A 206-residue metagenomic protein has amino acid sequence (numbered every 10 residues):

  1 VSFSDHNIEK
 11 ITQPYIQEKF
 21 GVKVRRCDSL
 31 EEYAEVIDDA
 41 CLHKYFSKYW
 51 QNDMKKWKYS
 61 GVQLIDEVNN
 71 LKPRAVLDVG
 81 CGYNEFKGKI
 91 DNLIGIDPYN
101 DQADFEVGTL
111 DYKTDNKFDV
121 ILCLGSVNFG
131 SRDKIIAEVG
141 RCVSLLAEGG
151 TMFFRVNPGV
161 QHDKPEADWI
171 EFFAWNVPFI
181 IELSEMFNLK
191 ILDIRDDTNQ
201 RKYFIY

Functional and structural regions predicted by a protein language model:
S2-Y112, T151-Y206: Class I (Rossmann-like) S-adenosyl-L-methionine-dependent methyltransferase catalytic domain, capturing the SAM-binding
D111-I121: A short acidic, Gly/Pro-enriched loop at the edge of an enzyme's catalytic core that lines a small-molecule cofactor
V120-D133: A short SAM/SAH-binding and catalytic strip from SAM-dependent methyltransferases
C123, A137-E138, F154: Conserved binding-pocket/active-site segment within a compact domain
R132-I136, A174: Non-membrane alpha-helical structural segments and their capping/turn regions in soluble enzymes
I136-E148: A short glycine-rich, Lys/Arg-flanked "PGG" loop and its adjoining helix->strand segment in the class I
